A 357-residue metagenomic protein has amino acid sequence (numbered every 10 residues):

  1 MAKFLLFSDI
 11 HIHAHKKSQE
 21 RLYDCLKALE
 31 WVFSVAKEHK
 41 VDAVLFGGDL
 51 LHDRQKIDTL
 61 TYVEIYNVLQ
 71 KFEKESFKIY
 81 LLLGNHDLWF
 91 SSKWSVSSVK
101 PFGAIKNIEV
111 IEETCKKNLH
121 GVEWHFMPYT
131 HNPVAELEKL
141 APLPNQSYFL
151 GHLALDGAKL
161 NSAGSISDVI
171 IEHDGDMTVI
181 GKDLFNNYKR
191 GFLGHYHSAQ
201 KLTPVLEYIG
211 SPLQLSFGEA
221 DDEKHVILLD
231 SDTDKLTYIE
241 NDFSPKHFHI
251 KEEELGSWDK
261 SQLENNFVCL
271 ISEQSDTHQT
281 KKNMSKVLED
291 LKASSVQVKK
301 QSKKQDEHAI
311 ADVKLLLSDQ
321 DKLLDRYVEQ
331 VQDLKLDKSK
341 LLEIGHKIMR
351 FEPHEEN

Functional and structural regions predicted by a protein language model:
M1-C25, L143, Y148-L150, A154 (+1 more regions): Mobile, glycine- and charge-enriched loop segments and immediately flanking short secondary-structure elements within
A2, A14-C115, L184-Y188: Core catalytic region of metal-dependent phosphoesterases/phosphodiesterases, especially metallo-beta-lactamase-like
A2-F4, A43, V122-E123, S147-Y148 (+1 more regions): Structural motif
D9, L29, V44, D49 (+8 more regions): Divalent metal-coordination and catalytic microenvironments
H11-H15, H52-Q55, L81-K93, K117-N118 (+4 more regions): Active-site environment of divalent metal-dependent phosphoester hydrolases
E38, D230-N357: Accessory, non-catalytic peripheral segments of nucleic-acid enzymes
I65, D87-M177, I209-P212, D232: Conserved catalytic scaffold of divalent metal-dependent phosphoesterases
L155, N161-D234: Conserved beta-sheet core of the metallophosphoesterase superfamily
